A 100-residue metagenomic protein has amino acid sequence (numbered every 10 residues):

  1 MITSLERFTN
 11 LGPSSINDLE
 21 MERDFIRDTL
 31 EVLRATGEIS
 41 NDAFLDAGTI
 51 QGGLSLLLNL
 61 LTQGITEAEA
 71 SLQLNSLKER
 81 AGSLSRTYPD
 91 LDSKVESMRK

Functional and structural regions predicted by a protein language model:
M1-T36: Short terminal alpha-helical segments
T3, N17-L19, F25, A43 (+3 more regions): Exposed, low-complexity/repetitive linear segments and helix-based recognition motifs, biased toward charged/polar
N10, G37, Q63, Y88-P89: Short, flexible coil/linker elements and helix-boundary hinge sites characteristic of intrinsically disordered
S14, D18-M21, F25-D28, T49 (+3 more regions): Charged, amphipathic alpha-helical oligomerization/scaffolding segments
T29-V32, T36, L57-L60, T87 (+1 more regions): Amphipathic, soluble alpha-helical interaction motifs
S40-E79: Amphipathic protein-protein interaction modules
I65-K100: Amphipathic alpha-helical binding modules
